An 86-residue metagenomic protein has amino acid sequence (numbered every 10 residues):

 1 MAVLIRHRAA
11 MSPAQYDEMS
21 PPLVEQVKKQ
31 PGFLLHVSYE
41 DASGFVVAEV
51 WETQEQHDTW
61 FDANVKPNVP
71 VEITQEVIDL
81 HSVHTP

Functional and structural regions predicted by a protein language model:
M1-A48, E52-K66, E72-P86: Short S/T/G/P-rich N-terminal loop/turn motif that feeds into the first structured element of a domain
